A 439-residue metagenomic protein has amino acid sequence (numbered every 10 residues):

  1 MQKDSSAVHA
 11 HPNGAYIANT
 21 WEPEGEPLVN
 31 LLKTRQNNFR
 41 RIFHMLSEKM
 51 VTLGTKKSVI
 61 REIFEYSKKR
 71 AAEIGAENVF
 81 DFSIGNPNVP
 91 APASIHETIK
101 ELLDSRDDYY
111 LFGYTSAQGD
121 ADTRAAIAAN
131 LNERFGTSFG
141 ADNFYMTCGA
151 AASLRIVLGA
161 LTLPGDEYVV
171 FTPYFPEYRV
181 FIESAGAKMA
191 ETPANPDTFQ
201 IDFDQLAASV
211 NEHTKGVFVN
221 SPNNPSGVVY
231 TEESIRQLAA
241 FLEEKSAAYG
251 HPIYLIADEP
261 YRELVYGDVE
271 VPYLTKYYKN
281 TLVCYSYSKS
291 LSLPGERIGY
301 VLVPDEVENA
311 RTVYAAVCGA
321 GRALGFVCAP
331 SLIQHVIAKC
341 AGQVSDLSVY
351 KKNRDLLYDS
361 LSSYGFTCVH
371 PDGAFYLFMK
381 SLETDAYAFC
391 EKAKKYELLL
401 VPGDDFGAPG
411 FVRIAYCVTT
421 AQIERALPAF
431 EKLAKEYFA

Functional and structural regions predicted by a protein language model:
A7-T20: Short hydrophobic alpha-helical segments enriched in small aliphatic residues
A15-Y16, P27-R61, A71-L103, Q118 (+2 more regions): PLP-dependent class I/II
D107: Alpha-helical substrate-binding/gating segment
Y110-L111: Pre-Walker A segment
